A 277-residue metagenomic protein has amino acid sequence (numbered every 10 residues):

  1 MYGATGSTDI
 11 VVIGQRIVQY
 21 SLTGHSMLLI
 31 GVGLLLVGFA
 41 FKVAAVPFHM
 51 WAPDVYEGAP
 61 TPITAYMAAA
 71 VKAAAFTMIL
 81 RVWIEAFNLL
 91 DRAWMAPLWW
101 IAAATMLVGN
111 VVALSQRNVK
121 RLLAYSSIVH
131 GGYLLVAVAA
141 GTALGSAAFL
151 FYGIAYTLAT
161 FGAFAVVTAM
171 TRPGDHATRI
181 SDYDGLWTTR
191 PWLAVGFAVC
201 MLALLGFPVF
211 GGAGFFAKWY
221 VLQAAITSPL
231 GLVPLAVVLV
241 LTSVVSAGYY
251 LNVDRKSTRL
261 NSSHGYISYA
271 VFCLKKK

Functional and structural regions predicted by a protein language model:
M1-R259, S263, S268: Alpha-helical transmembrane segments of multi-pass membrane proteins predominantly involved in bioenergetics
